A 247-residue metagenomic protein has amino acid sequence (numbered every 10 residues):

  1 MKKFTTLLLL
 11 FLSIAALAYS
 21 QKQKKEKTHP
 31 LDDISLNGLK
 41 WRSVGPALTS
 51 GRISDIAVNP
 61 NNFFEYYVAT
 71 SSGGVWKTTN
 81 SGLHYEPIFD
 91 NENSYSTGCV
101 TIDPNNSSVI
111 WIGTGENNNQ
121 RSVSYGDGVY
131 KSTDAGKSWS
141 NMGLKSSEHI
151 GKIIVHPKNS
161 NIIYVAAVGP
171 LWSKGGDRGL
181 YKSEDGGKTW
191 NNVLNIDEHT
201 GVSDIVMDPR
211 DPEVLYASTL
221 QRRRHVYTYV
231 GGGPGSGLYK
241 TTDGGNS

Functional and structural regions predicted by a protein language model:
M1-K24: Bacterial Sec-dependent N-terminal signal peptides
Q21-S247: Beta-propeller blade termini and top-face loops
